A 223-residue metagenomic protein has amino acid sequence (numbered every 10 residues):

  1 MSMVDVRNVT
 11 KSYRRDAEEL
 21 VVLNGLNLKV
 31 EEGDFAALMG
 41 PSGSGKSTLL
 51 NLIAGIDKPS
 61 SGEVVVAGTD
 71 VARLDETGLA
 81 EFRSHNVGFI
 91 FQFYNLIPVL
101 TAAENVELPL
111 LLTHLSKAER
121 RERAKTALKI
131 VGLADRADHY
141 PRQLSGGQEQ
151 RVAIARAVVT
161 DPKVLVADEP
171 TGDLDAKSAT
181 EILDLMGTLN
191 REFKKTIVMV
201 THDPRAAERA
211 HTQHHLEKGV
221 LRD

Functional and structural regions predicted by a protein language model:
S2-L216: ABC family nucleotide-binding domain
K218-D223: Conserved switch/coupling elements of ABC/ABC-like ATPase nucleotide-binding domains
